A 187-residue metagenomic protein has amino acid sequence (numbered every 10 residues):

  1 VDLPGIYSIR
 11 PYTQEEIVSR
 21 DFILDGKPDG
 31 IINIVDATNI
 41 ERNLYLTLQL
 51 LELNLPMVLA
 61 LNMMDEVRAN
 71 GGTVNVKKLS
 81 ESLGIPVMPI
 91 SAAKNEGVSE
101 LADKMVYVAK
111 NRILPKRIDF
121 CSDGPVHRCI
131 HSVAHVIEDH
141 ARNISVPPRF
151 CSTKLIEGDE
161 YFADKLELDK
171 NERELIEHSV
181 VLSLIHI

Functional and structural regions predicted by a protein language model:
V1-G30: Nucleotide-state-sensitive switch-loop elements of NTP-binding domains
D2, N62, S91: Active-site glycine-centered loops adjacent to acidic/histidine catalytic or metal-binding residues that shape
S8-R10, E41-R42, E66-G71, N95-E100 (+1 more regions): Switch/connector loops and helix/strand junctions flanking conserved nucleotide-binding motifs in nucleotide-processing
R20-P86: Conserved C-terminal guanine-recognition region of P-loop GTPase G domains, centered on the G4
V67-I118: Canonical P-loop GTPase G-domain recognition
N143-P148, Y161-D169: C-terminal helical "lid" subdomain and adjoining coupling/linker elements of P-loop NTPases
I185-I187: Conserved small/polar residues in nucleotide/adenosyl-binding loops
